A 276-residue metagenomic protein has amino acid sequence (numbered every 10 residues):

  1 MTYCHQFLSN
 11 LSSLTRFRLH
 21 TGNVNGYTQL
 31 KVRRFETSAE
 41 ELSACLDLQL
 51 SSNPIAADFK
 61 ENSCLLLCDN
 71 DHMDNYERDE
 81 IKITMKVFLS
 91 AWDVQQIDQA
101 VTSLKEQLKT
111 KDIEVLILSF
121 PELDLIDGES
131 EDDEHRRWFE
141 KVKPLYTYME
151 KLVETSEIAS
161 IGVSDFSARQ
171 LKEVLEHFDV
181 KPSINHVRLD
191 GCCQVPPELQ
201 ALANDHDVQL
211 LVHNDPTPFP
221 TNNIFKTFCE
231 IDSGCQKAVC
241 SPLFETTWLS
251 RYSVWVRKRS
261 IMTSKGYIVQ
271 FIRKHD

Functional and structural regions predicted by a protein language model:
M1-I81, L89-W92, R251, R257-K258 (+2 more regions): Alpha/beta catalytic barrel-like cores
Y3-R16, F120-D276: Beta/alpha (TIM)-barrel catalytic core signal, keyed to glycine-rich beta->alpha loops juxtaposed to Asp/Glu that bind
L67-R78, I83, K141-S156: Alpha-helix-loop-beta-strand connector modules within alpha/beta enzyme cores
C68-R78, L104-T110, L175: Acidic (Asp/Glu)-rich catalytic clusters
Y76-K82, T110-V115, I158, P182: A general structural motif
I81, M85-F88, L116-P121: A short, structured active-site edge motif that brings together acidic residues
T84-Q95, H135: Active-site mouth loops of central-metabolism enzymes
W92-K109, L171: Short, acidic/polar
